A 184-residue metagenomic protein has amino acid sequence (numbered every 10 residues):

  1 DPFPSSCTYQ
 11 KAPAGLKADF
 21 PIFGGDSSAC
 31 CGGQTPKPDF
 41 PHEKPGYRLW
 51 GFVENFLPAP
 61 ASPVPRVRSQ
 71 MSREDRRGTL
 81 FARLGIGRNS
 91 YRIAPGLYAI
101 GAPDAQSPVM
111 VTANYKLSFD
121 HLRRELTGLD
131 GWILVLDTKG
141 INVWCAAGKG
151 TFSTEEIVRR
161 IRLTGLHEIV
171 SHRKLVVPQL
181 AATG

Functional and structural regions predicted by a protein language model:
D1-K11, L16-P41: Histidine-centered metal-binding segments
F3, F20-F23, F40, F52 (+4 more regions): Phenylalanine-focused residue identity feature
L16, G25-D26, G33-Q34, Y47 (+3 more regions): Intrinsically disordered, low-complexity regions
Q34, Y47, V53, L57-L84: Charge-rich interaction surfaces and accessory domains that mediate macromolecular binding and assembly
P41, G46-L49, I169-S171: Fe-S ferredoxin-like electron-transfer domains and their immediately adjacent linker/connector regions across
S69-G184: Conserved mixed alpha/beta catalytic, RNA-binding, or beta-rich assembly cores of soluble enzyme, regulatory
